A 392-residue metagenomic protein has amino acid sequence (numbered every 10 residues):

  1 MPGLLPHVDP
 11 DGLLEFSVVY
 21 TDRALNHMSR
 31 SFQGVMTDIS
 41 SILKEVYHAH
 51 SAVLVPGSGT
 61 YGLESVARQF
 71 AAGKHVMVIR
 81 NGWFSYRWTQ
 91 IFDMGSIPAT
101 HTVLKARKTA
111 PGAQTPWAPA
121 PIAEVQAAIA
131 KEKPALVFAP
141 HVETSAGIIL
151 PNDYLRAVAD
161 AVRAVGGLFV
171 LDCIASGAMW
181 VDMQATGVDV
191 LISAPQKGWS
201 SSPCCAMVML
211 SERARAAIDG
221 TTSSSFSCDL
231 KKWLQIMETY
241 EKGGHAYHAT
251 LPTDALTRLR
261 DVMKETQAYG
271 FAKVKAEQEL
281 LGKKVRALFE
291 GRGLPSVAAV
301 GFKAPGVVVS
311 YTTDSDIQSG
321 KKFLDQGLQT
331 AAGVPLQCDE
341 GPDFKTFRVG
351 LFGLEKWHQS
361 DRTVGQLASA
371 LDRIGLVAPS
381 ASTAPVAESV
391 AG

Functional and structural regions predicted by a protein language model:
S17-G62, R87, I91: Conserved N-terminal alpha-helix of the aminotransferase class I/II PLP-enzyme fold
A71-A135: PLP-dependent aminotransferase-like
P111-G177, V190: Active-site phosphate-binding strand-loop segment of PLP-dependent enzymes
Q184-Q196, A206: Conserved active-site segment immediately N-terminal to the catalytic lysine that forms the internal aldimine
Q196-G291, E355: Active-site C-terminal subdomain of aminotransferase-like
E290-R362: Conserved C-terminal alpha-helix-loop-beta "cap" of PLP-dependent enzymes that closes/shapes the active-site mouth
G341-G392: PLP-dependent enzyme catalytic core of the Aspartate aminotransferase-like
